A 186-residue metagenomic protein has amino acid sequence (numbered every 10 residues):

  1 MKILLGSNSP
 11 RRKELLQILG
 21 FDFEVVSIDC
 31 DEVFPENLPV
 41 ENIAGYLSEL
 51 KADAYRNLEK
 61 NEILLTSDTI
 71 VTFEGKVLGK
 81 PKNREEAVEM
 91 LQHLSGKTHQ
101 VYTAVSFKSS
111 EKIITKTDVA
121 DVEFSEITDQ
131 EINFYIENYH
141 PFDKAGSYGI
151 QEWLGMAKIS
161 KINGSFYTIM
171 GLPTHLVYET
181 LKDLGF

Functional and structural regions predicted by a protein language model:
K2-F21: N-terminal beta1-alpha1 ligand-phosphate binding loop
I3-L4, L38-F186: Anionic-ligand binding patches
N8, I28, S110: Cofactor-binding loop segments of dinucleotide-utilizing enzymes, especially the Rossmann-like FAD- and NAD(P)+-binding
R11, D31-V33, I113: Surface-exposed, flexible loop/turn segments at secondary-structure boundaries
E14-I18, P35-E36, N57-L58: Short loop/helix-cap segments at secondary-structure boundaries that form the rim of catalytic
E24-F34: A short beta-strand-loop structural module common to alpha/beta enzyme folds
